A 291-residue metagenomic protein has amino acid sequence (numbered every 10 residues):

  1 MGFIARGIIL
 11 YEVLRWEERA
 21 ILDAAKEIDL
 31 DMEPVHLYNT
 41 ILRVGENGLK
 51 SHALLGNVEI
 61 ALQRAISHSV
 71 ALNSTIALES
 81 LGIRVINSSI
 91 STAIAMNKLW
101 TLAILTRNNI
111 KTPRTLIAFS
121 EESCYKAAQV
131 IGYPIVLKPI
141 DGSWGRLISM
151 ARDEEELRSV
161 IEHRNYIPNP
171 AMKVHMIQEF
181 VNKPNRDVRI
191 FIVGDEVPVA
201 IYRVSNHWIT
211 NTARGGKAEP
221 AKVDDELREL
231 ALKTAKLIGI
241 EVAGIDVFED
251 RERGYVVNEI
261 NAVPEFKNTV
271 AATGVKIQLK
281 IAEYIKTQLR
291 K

Functional and structural regions predicted by a protein language model:
M1-I86, I90-S91: ATP-binding N-terminal substructure of ATP-dependent carboxylate-amine bond-forming enzymes
G2-F3, G7-Y11, E79-G82, I90-M176 (+2 more regions): Active-site nucleotide/adenylate-binding loops and adjacent lid/helix of ATP-dependent enzymes
V13-R15, I66-S69, A118-E122, V181-K183 (+1 more regions): Short beta->alpha connector loops
P113, R146, R186-V188, D195 (+1 more regions): Change "...and in nucleic-acid phosphodiester-cleaving endonucleases..." to "...and in nucleic-acid processing enzymes
I135, M176, P198-V199, A243 (+1 more regions): Protein kinase-like catalytic core scaffold
S149-I238: Phosphate-binding site of ATP-dependent enzymes
I209-V257, N268, Q278-K291: A long amphipathic alpha-helix within ATP-dependent nucleotide-binding catalytic cores
N261-G274: Glycine-rich phosphate/pyrophosphate-binding beta-alpha loops
